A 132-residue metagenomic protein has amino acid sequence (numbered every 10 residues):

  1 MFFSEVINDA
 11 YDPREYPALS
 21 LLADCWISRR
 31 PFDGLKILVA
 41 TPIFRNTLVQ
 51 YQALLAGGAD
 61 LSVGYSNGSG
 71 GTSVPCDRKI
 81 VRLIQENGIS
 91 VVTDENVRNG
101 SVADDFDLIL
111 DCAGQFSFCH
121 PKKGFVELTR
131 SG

Functional and structural regions predicted by a protein language model:
M1-G132: N-terminal ligand-binding/catalytic initiation module
